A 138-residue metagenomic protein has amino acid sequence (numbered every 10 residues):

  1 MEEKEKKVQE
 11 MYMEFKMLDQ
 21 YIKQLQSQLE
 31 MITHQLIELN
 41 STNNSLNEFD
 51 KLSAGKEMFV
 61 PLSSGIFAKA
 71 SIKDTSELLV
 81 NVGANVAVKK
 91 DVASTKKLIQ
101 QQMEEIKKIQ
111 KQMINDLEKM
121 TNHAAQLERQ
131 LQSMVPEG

Functional and structural regions predicted by a protein language model:
M1-V82, V86-G138: Intrinsically disordered, low-complexity regulatory regions in eukaryotic proteins
